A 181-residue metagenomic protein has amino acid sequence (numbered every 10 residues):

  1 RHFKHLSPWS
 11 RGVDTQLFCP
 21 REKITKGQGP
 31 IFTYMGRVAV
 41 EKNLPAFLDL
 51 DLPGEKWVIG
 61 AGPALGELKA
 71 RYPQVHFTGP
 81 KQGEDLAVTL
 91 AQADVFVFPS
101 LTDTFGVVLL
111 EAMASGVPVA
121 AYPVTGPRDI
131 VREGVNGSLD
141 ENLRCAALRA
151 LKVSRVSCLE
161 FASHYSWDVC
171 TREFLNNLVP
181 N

Functional and structural regions predicted by a protein language model:
R1-R21: Donor nucleotide-sugar binding/catalytic pocket of nucleotide-sugar-dependent glycosyltransferases
P20-W57: Conserved donor-binding/catalytic core segment of Leloir-type glycosyltransferases
L65-E84: Nucleotide-activated donor-binding/catalytic signature segment of Leloir-type glycosyltransferases, i.e., the conserved
P80-K81, V88-A93, F174: Short alpha-helical donor nucleotide-sugar binding micro-motif in glycosyltransferases
L101: Aromatic "clamp/platform" in nucleotide-sugar-dependent glycosyltransferases that forms part of the donor/acceptor
P118-A121: Short hydrophobic beta-strand element within catalytic cores of glycosyltransferases and related nucleotide-activated
L151-P180: A charged, aromatic-enriched C-terminal amphipathic alpha-helix characteristic of glycosyltransferases across folds
